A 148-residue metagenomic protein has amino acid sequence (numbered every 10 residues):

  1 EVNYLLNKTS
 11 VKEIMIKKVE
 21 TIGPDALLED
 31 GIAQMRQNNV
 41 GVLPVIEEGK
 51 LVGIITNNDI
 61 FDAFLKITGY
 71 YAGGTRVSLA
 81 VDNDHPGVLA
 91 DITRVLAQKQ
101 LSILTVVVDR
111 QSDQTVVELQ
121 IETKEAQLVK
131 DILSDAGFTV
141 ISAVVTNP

Functional and structural regions predicted by a protein language model:
E1-V19, L27-R36, T56-R110, A126-T139: Tandem CBS (Bateman) regulatory domains
M35, L43-N58: A glycine-centered beta-loop-beta connector
V77-L79, V116-I121: Short cationic amphipathic helices and targeting signals
D109-V116, V144-P148: Short proline/glycine- and acidic-rich turn/helix-capping motifs at secondary-structure junctions
I121-E125, T139-I141, V145-P148: C-terminal regulatory/effector modules of DNA-binding transcriptional regulators
